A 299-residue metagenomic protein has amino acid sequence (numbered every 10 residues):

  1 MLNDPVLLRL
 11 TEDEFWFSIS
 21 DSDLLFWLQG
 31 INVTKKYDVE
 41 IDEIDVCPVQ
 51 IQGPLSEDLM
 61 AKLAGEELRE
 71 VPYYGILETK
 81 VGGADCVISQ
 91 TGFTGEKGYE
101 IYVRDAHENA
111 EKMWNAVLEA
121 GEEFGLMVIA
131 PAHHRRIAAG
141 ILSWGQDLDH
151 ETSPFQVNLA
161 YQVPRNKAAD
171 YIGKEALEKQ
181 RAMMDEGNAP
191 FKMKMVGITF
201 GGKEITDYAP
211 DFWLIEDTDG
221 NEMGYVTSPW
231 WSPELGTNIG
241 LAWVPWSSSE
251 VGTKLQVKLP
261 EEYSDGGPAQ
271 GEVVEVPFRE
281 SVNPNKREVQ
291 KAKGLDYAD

Functional and structural regions predicted by a protein language model:
D4-P5: Short glycine-rich loop/turn motifs
L8-D299: Conserved, structured C-terminal
